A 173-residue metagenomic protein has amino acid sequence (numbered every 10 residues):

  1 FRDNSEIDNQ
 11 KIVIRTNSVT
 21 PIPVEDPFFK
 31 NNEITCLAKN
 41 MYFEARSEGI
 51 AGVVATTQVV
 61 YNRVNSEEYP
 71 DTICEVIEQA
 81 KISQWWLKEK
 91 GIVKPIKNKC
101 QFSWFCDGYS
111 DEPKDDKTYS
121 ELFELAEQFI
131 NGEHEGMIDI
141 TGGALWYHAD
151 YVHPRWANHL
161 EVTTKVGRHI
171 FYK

Functional and structural regions predicted by a protein language model:
N4-K173: Bacterial extracytoplasmic/cell-wall-associated proteins, especially those involved in peptidoglycan
